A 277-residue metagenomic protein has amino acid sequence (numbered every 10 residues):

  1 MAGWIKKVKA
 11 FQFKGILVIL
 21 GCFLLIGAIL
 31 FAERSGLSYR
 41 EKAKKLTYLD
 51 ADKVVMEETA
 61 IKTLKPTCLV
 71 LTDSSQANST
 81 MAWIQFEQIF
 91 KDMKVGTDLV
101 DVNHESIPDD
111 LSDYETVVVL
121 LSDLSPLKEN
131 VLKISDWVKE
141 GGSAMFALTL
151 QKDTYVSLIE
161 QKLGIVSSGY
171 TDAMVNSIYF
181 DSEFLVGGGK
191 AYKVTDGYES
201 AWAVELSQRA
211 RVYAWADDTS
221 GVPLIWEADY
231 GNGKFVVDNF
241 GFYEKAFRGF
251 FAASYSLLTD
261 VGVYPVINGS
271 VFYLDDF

Functional and structural regions predicted by a protein language model:
A2-C22, F31-G36: N-terminal Sec-pathway targeting helices
S35-A60: Ser/Thr/Pro/Gly-rich low-complexity linker/stalk segments immediately outside membranes or between
A60-N78, G269-Y273: Short hydrophobic beta-strand segments
L64-C68, S143, S200-G269: A glycine-centered loop/beta-turn motif at secondary-structure junctions
L69, L99, T116-V119, A144-A147 (+2 more regions): Structural recognition of the beta-strand scaffold that forms the well-ordered cores of secreted hydrolase catalytic
Q76-D153: Helical hinge/lid and interdomain linker segments adjacent to catalytic or ligand-binding clefts that mediate domain
V118-S125, G241-E244, D276-F277: The substrate-binding groove and active-site-proximal loops of carbohydrate-active enzymes, especially glycoside
L124-G189: A glycine-rich, often tryptophan-bearing local segment used as a flexible ligand/cofactor-contacting loop or short
